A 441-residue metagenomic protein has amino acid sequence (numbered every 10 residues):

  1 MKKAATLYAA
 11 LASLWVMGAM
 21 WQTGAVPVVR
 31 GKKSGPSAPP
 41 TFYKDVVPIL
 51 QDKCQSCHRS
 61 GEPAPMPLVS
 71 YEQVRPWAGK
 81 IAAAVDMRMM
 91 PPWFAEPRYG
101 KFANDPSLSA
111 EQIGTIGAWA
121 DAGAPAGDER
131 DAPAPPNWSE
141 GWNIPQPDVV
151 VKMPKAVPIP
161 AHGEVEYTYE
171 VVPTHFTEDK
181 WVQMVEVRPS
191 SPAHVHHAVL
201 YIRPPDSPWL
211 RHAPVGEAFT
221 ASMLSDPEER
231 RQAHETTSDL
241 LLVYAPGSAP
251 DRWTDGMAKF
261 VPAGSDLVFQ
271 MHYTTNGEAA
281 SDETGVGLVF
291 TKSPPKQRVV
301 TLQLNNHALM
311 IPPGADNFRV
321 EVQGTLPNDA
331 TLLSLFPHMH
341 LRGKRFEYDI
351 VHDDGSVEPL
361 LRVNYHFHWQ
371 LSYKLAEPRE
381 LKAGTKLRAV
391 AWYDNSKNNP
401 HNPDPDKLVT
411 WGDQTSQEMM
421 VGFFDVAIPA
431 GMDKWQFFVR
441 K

Functional and structural regions predicted by a protein language model:
M1-A12: Bacterial N-terminal signal peptides that target proteins for export
A4, W15-H175, R188, G264-Q270 (+1 more regions): Aromatic- and Gly/Pro-enriched helix-to-coil junctions and flexible linker segments
A4-A5, K32, P205, E321: Small/flexible residues
A9-A10, Q22, P204: Enrichment for repetitive, rod-forming helical segments
M90-P92, P97-F102, D131-W181, E186-T331 (+1 more regions): Beta-strand-centric surfaces of beta-sandwich/beta-rich domains
